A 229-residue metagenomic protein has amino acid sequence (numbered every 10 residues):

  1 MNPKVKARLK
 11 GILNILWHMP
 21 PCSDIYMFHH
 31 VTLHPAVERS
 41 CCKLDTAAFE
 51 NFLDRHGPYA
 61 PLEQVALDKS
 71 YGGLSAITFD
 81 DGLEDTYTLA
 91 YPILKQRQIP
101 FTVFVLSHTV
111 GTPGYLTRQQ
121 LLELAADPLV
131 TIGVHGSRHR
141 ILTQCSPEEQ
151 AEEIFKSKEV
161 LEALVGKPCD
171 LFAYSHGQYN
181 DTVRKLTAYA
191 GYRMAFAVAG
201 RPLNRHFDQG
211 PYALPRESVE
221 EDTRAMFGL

Functional and structural regions predicted by a protein language model:
M1-T78, E84-D85, Q144-L229: C-terminal active-site subregion of NodB/CE4 polysaccharide deacetylases
R8-L13, T86-L89, G111-P128, G200-L203: Alpha-helical scaffolding within the catalytic cores of extracellular/periplasmic polymer-degrading hydrolases
H18, P58-P61, F79-R118, H139 (+1 more regions): N-terminal/domain-start segments enriched in small and hydrophobic, helix-friendly residues, covering either
Y26-V31, L106, H135-S137: Short loop/turn segments at strand-loop or loop-helix junctions that form parts of catalytic or ligand-binding pockets
L53-G57, Y91-I99, L116-G133, A188 (+1 more regions): Acidic (Asp/Glu)-rich catalytic clusters
T78-F79, G133: Generic enzyme active-site microenvironment
T102-F104, T131-G133, A173, R193-F196: Structural detector of well-ordered beta-strand residues that form the stable sheet scaffold of enzyme domains
V110, T117-E152: Histidine/lysine/aspartate-rich catalytic loop segments that bind and position anionic ligands
